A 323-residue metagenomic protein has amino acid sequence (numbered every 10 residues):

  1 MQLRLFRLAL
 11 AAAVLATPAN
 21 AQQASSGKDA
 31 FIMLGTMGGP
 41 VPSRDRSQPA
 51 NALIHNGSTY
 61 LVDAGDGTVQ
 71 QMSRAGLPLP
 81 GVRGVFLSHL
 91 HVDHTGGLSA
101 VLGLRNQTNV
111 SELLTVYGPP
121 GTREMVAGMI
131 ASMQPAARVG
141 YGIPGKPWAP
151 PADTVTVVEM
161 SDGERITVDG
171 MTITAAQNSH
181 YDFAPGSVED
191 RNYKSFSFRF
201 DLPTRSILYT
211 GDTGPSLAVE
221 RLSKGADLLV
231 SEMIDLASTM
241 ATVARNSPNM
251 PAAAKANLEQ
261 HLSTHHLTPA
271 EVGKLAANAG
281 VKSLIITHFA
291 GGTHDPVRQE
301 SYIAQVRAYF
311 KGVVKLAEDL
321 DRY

Functional and structural regions predicted by a protein language model:
M1-A9: Bacterial N-terminal signal peptides that target proteins for export
Q2, A21-Q22: Short linear, low-complexity motifs centered on an aromatic residue
Q2, G65, P119, S216 (+1 more regions): Alpha-helix initiation/capping motif
A16-A19: N-terminal signal peptide c-region/cleavage motif recognized by signal peptidases
Q22-L208, G214, R298-R322: Binuclear metal-dependent hydrolase catalytic cores
Y193-S197, P203-L208, G214-E318: Cap/insert and terminal regions of metallo-dependent hydrolase folds
